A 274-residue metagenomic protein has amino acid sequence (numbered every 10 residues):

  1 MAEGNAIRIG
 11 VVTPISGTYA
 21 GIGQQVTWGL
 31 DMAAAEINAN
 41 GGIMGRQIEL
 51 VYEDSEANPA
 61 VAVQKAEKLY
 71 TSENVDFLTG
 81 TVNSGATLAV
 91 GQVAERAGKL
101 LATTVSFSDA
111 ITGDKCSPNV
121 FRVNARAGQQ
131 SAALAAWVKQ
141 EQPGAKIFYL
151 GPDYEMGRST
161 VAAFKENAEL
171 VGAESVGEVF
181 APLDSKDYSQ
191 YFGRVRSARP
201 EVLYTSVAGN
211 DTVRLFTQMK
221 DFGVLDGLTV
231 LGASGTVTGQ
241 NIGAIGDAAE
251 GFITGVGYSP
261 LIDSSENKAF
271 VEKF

Functional and structural regions predicted by a protein language model:
M1-R8: Short, low-complexity disordered leader/linker segments with a strong preference for bacterial N-terminal type II
A6, G21-W28, A39-G113, V123 (+2 more regions): Beta-alpha junction/loop-to-helix N-cap segments that form part of ligand/metal-binding clefts
R8-V12, E49-Y52, D76-T81, K99-V105 (+6 more regions): Structural recognition of the beta-strand scaffold that forms the well-ordered cores of secreted hydrolase catalytic
I15, P118-L183, V202: An alpha-beta-alpha
D31, A35-G42, E67-V75, G91-K99 (+5 more regions): Sec-exported extracytoplasmic/periplasmic mature domains
A94, V161-G255: Extracellular/periplasmic bilobed ligand-binding domains
F107-T112, Q129, T236-Q240, S259-I262: Short gly/pro/ser/thr-enriched loop/turn and capping motifs at secondary-structure boundaries
S265-F274: The feature captures the short pre-catalytic strand/loop hairpin that immediately precedes and shapes the active-site
